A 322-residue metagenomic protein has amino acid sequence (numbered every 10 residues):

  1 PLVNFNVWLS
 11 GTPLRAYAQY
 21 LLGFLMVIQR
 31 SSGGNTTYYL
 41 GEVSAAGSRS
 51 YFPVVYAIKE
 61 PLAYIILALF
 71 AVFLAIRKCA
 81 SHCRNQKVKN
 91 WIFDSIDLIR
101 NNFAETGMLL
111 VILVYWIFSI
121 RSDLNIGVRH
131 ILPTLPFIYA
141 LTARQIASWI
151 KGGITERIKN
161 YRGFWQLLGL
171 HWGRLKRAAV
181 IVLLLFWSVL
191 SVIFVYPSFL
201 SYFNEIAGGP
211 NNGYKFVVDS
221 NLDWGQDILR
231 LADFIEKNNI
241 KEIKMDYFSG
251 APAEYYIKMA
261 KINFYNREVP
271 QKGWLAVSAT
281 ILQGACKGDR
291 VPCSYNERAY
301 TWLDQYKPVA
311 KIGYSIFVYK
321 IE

Functional and structural regions predicted by a protein language model:
P1-G34: Aromatic-rich transmembrane-lumenal/periplasmic boundary elements in polytopic membrane proteins
P1-N6, G33, L40, L168 (+2 more regions): C-terminal luminal/periplasmic domains and tails of membrane-associated envelope-modifying transferases
L40-Y51, A57-E60, N101-M108, S119-T134: Membrane-interface catalytic loops of GT-C/OST-like multi-pass glycosylation enzymes that act
F52-A68, N125-S148, Y319: Hydrophobic/aromatic-rich transmembrane helices and adjacent perimembrane loops
L69-V72, R84-I120, C293-Y306: Transmembrane alpha-helix segments characteristic of polytopic inner-membrane glycan-assembly/cell-envelope
F70-L74, V114, F118, Y139-G152: Hydrophobic transmembrane alpha-helices
C79-F93, E105-L113, Q145-P197: Signature aromatic-anchored transmembrane alpha helix within multi-pass, membrane-resident enzymes that catalyze glycan
S119-R121, Q145, R177-L222: Transmembrane alpha-helical segments
